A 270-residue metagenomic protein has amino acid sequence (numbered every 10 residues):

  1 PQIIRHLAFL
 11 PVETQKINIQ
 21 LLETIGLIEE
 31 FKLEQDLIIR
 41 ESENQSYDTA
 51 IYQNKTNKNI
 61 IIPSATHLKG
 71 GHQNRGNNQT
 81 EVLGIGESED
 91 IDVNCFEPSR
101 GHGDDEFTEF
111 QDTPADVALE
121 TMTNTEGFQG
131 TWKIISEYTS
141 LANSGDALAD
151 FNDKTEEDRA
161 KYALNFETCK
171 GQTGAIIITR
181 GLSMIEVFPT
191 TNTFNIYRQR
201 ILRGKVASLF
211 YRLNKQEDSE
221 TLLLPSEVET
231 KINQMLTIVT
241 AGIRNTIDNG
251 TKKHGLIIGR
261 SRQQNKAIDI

Functional and structural regions predicted by a protein language model:
P1-I61, A65-I270: Intrinsically disordered, low-complexity segments enriched in small/polar residues
